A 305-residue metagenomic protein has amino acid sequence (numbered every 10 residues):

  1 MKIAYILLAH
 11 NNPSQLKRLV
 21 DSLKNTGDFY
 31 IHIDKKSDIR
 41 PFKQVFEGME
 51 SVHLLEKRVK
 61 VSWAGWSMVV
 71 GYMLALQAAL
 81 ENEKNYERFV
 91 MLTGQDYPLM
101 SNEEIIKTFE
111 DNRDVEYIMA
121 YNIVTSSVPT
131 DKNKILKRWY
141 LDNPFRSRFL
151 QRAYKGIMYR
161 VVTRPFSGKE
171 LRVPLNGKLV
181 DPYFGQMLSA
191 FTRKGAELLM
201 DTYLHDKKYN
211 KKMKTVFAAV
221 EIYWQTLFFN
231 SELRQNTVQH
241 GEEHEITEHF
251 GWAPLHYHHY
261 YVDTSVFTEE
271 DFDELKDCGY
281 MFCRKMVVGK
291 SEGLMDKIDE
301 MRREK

Functional and structural regions predicted by a protein language model:
M1-K305: ER/Golgi luminal nucleotide-sugar-dependent glycosyltransferases, focusing on the catalytic module
